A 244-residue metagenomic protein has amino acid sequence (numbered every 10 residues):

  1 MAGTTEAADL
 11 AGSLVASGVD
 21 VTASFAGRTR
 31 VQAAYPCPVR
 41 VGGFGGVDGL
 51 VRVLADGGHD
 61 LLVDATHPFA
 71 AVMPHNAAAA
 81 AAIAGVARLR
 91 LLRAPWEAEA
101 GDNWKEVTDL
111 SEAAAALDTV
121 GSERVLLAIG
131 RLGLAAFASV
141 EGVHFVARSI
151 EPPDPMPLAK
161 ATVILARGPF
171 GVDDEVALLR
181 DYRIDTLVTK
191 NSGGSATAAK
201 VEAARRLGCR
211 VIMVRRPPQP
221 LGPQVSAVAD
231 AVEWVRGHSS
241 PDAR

Functional and structural regions predicted by a protein language model:
M1-G27: N-terminal basic/disordered segments at the start of proteins
G12, T22-G45, E99-N103, M156-A161: N-terminal beta-loop-helix "entrance" segment that forms/cooperates in small-molecule cofactor or anionic ligand
S24-V31, L91-E97, R131-L134, R148-P155 (+1 more regions): Short, polar loop motifs at secondary-structure junctions
C37-G57, L165-D174: Glycine-rich, highly charged phosphate/nucleotide-binding loops
V51-S111: Glycine/small-residue-rich loop that forms an oxyanion/phosphate-binding "nest" at active or ligand-binding sites
S111-V146: Internal active-site segments that recognize and position negatively charged phosphoryl groups and nucleotide moieties
F137-P169: Histidine/lysine/aspartate-rich catalytic loop segments that bind and position anionic ligands
Y182, N191-A203, V211-R244: C-terminal functional extensions of proteins
